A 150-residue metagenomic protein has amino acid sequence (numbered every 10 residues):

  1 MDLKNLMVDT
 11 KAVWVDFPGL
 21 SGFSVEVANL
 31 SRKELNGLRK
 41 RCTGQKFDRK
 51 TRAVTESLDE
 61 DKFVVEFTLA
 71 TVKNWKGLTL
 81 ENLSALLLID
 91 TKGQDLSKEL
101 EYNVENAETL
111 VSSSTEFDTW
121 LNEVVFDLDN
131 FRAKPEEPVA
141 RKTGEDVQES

Functional and structural regions predicted by a protein language model:
M1-K11: Extended acidic low-complexity intrinsically disordered regions
K11-L20: Short acidic-hydrophobic surface loop/beta-edge motif
F23-S150: Short, surface-exposed, charged amphipathic helix/loop patches that serve as local interaction elements
